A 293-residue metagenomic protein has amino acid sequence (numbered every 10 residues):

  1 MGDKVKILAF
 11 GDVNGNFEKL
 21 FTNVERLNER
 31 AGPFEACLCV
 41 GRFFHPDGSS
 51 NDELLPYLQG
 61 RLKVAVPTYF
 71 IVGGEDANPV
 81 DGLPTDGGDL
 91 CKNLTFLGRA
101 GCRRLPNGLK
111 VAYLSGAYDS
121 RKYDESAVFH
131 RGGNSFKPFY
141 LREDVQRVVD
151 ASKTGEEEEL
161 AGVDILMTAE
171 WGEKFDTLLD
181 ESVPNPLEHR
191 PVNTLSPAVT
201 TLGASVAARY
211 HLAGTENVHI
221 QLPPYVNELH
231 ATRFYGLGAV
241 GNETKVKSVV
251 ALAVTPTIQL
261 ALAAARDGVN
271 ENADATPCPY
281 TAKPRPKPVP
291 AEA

Functional and structural regions predicted by a protein language model:
M1-A293: Extended recognition/assembly regions associated with phosphoester-bond processing machinery
